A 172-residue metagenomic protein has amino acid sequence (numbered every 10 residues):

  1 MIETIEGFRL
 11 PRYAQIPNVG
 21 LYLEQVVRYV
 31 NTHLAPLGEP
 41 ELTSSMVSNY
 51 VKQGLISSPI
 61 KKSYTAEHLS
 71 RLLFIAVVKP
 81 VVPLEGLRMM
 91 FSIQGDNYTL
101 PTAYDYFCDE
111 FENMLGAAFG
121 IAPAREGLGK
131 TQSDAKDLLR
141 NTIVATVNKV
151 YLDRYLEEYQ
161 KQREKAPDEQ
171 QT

Functional and structural regions predicted by a protein language model:
M1-G95: Basic helix-turn-helix/winged-helix DNA-binding cores and closely related short helical interaction motifs
T99-T172: Intrinsically disordered, low-complexity, charge-dense segments enriched in Lys/Arg and Glu/Asp interspersed
